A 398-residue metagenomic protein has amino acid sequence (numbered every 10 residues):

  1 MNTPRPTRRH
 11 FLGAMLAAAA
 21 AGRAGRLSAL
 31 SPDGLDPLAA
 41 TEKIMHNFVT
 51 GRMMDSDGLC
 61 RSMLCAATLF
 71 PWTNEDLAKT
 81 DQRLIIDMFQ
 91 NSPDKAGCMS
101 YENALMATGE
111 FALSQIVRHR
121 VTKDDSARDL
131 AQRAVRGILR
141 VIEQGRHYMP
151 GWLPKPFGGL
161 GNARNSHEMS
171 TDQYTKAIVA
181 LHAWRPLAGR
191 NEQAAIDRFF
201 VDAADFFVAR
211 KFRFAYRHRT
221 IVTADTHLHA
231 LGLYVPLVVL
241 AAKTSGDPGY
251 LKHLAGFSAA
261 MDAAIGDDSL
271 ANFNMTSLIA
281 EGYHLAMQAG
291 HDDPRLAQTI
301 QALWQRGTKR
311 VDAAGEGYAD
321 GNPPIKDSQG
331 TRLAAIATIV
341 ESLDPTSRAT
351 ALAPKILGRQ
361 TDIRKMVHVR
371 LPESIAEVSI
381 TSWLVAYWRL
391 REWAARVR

Functional and structural regions predicted by a protein language model:
N2-P4, H10-A29: N-terminal export signals
L30-M106, Q132-R133, G137-P156, R190-D205 (+3 more regions): Low-complexity, Ser/Thr/Pro/Gly-enriched N-terminal "stalk/linker" regions
P32-D55, L187-N191, L285-R398: Terminal, non-catalytic domain-edge segments
L38-T50, A112, R128-I142, I178 (+7 more regions): Hydrophobic core segments within long, regular secondary-structure runs in both alpha- and beta-rich folds
F89-G97, P156-S166, A263-D268: Acidic/His metal-coordination segments adjacent to aromatic residues that form catalytic metal sites in metalloenzymes
E102-H119, S170-R185, D225-A242, N272-Q288 (+2 more regions): Well-ordered alpha-helical segments within folded domains of soluble proteins
L160-E168, K176-T244: Active-site lining segments of carbohydrate-active enzymes
P236-R295, D312: Long, repeat-rich segments with strong aromatic
